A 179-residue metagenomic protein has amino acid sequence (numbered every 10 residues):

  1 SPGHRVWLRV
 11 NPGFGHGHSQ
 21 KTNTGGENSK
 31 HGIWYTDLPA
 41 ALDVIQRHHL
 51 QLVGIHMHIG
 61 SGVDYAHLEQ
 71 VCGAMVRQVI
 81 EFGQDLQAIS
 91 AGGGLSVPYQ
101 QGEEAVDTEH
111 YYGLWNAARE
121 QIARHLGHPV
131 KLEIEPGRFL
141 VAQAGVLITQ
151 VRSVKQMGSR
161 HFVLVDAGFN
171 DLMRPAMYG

Functional and structural regions predicted by a protein language model:
S1-A88, V97, A118, A123: Active-site-proximal beta-alpha core segment in soluble small-molecule metabolic enzymes
I59-G179: C-terminal active-site-proximal or functional interface alpha/beta core segments in diverse enzymes
